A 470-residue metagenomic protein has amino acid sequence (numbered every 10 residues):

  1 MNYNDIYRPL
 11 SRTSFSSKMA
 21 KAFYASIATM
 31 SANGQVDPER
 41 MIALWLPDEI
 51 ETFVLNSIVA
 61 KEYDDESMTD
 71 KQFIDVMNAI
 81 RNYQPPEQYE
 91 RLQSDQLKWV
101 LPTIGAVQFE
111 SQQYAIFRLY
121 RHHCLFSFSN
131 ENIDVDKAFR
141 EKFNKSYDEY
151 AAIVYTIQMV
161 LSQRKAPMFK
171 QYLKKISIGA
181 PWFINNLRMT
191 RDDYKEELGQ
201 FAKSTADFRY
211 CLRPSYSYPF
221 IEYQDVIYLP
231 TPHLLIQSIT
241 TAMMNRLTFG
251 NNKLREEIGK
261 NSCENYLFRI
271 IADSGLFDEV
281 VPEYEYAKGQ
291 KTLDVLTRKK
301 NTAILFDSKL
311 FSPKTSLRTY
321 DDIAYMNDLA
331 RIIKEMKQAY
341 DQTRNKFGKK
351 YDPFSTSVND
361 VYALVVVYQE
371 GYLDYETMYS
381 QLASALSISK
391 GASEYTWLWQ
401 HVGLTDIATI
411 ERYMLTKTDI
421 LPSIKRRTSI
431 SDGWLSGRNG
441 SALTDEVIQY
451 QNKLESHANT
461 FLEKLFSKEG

Functional and structural regions predicted by a protein language model:
A20-S274, S380-G470: Interfaces and regulatory segments of ATP-dependent nucleotide/adenylate/phosphodiester-chemistry enzymes
A272-Q290, V295-R298: A short acidic/basic microdomain associated with nuclease active sites
E283-Y286, L364-Q369: Short His-Asn-centered micro-motif
D294, N301-L305, D360-L364: Beta-sheet entry/capping signal
T297-L317: Active-site beta-strand-loop-beta-strand hairpin of nuclease catalytic cores that positions key catalytic residues
L310-L364: Catalytic cores of nucleic-acid endonucleases
S312-P313, E370-D374: Short acidic, S/G/P-rich loop/turn micro-motifs used as interaction or catalytic elements
Y320-I323, T377-S384: Short secondary-structure boundary/capping segments
